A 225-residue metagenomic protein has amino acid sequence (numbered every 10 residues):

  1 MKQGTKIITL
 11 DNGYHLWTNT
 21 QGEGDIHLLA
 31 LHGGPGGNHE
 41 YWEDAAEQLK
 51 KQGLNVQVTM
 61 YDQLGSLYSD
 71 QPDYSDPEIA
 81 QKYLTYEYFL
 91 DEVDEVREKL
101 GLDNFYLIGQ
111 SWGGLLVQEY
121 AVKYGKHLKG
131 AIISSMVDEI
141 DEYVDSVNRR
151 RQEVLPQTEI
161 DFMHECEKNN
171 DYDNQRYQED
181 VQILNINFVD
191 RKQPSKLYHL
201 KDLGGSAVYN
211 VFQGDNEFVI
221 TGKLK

Functional and structural regions predicted by a protein language model:
M1-I8, T18: A domain-start/cap signature at the N-terminus of enzymes
L10, Y14-P77: Conserved HGGG/HGGXW glycine-rich cap/lid loop of the alpha/beta-hydrolase fold
E23-D25, E98-N104, K126: Active-site acidic short loop of glycosyltransferases
G36-K51, I79-K82, L200-N216: Short, flexible, glycine-rich and Lys/Arg-enriched loop motifs at helix boundaries that contact anionic partners
M60-W112: Active-site loop/oxyanion-hole signature of alpha/beta-hydrolase fold enzymes
D103-S146: Conserved hydrolase catalytic core segment
G130-N169: Flexible "cap/lid" loop of the alpha/beta hydrolase fold
M163-K223: Alpha/beta-hydrolase
